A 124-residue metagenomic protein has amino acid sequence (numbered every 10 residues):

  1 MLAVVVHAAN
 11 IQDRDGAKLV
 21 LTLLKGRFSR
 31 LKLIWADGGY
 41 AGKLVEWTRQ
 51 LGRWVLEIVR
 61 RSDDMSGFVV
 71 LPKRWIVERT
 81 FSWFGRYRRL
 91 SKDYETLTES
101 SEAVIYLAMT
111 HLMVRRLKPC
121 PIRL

Functional and structural regions predicted by a protein language model:
M1-V4, K92: Short small-residue beta-strand/loop micro-motif enriched in glycine and branched aliphatics
A3, S82, I105-Y106: Conserved, well-structured core segments
A3-V6, R14-A17, V45-W47, K118-P119: A short secondary-structure junction signal
V5-A8, R60, M109: Short, structured patches in soluble enzyme cores that scaffold and shape functional sites
V5-R27, L33: Active-site beta-loop-alpha junctions of metal-dependent nucleic acid enzymes, especially the RNase H-like/DDE
N10, F28-S101, L124: Helix-centered, glycine/charged polyanion-binding patches within enzymatic domains that contact phosphate-containing
A17, D37, L107: Residue-level signal for inorganic ion chemistry
S101-L124: C-terminal domain-tail junction helix/linker
